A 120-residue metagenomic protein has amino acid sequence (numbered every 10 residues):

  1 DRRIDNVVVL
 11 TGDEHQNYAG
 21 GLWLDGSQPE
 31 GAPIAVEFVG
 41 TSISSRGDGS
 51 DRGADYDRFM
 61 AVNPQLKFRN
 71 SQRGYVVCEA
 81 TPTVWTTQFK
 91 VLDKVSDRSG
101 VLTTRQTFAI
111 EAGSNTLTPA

Functional and structural regions predicted by a protein language model:
D1-A120: Long, structured stretches of catalytic cores involved in phosphate-ester chemistry, encompassing
